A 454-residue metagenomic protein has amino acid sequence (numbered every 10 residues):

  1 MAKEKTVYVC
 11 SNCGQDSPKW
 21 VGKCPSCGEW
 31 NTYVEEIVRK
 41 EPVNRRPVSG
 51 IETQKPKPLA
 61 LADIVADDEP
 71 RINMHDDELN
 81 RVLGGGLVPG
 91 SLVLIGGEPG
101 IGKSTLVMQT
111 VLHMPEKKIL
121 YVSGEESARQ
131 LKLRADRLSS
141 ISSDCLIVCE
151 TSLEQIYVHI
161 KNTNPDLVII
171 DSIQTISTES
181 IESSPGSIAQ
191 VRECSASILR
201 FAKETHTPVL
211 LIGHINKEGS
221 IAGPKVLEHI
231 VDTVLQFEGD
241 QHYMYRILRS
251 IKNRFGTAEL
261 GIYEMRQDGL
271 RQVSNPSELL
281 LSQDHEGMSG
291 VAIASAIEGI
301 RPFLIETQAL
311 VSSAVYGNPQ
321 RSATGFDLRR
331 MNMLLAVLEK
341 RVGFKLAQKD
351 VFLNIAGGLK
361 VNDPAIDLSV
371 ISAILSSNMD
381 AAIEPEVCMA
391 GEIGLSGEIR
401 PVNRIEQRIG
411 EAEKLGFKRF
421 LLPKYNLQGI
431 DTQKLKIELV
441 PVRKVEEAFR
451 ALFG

Functional and structural regions predicted by a protein language model:
A2-N12, D16-R81, V88-L94, I101-V111 (+6 more regions): Peripheral, non-AAA+ core regions of ATP-driven protein-machinery
E98, G124: P-loop (Walker A) phosphate-binding loop of NTP-binding proteins
I119-S123: Conserved RecA-like ASCE P-loop NTPase motor core of nucleic-acid helicases/translocases
A128: Divalent metal-dependent catalytic cores for phosphoryl transfer on phosphate-bearing substrates
